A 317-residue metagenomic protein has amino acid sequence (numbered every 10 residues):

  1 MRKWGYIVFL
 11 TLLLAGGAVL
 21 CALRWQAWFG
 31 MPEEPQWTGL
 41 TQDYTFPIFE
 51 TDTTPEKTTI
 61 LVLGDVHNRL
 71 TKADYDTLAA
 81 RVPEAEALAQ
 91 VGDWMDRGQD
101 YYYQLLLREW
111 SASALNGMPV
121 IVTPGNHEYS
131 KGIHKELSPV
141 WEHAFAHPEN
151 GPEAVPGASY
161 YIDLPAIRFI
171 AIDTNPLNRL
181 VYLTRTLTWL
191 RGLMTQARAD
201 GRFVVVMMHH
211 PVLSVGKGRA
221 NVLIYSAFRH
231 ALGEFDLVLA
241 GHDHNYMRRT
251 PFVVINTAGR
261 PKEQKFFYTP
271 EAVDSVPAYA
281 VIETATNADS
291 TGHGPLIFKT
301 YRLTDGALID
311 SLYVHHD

Functional and structural regions predicted by a protein language model:
M1-H67, K72, A79-A85, N116 (+2 more regions): Acidic, histidine-bearing metal-coordination/catalytic regions of metal-dependent phosphoesterases
M31-T54, T59, D100-D200, L223-L237 (+2 more regions): Extended active-site neighborhood of metal-dependent phosphoesterases/phosphodiesterases
D65, G92-D93, G125-N126, H209 (+1 more regions): Active-site glycine-centered loops adjacent to acidic/histidine catalytic or metal-binding residues that shape
V66-K72, M95-Y101, P152, N178-Y182 (+1 more regions): Acidic-and-aromatic substrate-binding clefts and catalytic sites of carbohydrate-active enzymes
A80-Q99, P119, D236: Active-site metal-binding motif and surrounding structural segment of the metallo-beta-lactamase
A197-G216: Short acidic, glycine-rich surface-loop motifs adjacent to enzyme active sites
M207-L213, V238-Y246: Histidine-centered catalytic micro-motifs
